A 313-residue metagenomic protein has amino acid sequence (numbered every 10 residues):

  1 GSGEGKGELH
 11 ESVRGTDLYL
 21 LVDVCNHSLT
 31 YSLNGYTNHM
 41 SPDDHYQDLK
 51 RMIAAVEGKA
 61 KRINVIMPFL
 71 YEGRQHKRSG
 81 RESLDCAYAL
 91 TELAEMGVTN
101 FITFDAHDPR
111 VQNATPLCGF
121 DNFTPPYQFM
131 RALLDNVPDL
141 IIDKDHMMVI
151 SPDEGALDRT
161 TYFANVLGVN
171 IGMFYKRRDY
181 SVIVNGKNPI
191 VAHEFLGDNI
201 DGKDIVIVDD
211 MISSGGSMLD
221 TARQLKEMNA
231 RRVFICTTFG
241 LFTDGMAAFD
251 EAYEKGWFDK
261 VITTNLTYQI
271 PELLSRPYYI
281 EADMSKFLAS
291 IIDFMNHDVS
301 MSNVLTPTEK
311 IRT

Functional and structural regions predicted by a protein language model:
G1-T313: PRPP-associated nucleotide enzymes
